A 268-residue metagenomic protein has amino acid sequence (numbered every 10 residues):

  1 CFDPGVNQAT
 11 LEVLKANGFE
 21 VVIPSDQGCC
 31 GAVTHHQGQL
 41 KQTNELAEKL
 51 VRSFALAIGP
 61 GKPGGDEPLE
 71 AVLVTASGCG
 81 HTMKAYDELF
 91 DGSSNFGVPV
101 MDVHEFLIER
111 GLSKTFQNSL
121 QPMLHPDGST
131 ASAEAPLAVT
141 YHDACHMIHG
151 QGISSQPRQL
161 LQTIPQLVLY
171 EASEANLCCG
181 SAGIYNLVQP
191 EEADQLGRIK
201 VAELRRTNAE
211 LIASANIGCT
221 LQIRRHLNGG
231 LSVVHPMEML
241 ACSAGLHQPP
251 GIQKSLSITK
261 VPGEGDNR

Functional and structural regions predicted by a protein language model:
C1-R268: Iron-sulfur cluster-binding electron-transfer modules in prokaryotic oxidoreductases
